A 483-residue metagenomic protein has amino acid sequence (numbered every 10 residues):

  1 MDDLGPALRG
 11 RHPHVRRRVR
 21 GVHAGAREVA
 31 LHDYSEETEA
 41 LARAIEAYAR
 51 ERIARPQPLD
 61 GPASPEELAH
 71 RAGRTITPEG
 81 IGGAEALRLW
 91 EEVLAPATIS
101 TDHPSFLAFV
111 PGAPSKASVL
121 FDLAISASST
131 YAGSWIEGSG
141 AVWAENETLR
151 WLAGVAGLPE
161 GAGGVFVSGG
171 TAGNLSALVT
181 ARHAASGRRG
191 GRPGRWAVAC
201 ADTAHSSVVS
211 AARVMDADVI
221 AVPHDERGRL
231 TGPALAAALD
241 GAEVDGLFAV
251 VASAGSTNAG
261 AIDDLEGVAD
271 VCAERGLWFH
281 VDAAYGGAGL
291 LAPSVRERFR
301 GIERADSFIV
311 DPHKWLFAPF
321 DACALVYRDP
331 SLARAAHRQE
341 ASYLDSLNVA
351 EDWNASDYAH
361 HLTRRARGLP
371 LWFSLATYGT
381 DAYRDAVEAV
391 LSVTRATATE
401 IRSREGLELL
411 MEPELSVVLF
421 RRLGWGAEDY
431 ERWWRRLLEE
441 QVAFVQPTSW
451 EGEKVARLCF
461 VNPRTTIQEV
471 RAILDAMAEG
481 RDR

Functional and structural regions predicted by a protein language model:
M1-A24: Long, compositionally biased, helix-prone stretches
G21-G161, A443, T465, A476-M477: N-terminal entrance/gating region of PLP-dependent enzymes' catalytic architecture
L152-S176, V222-P223: Short loop-beta-helix segment that forms the pyridoxal 5′-phosphate
G173-R334: Conserved PLP-enzyme active-site core in the AAT-like
R300-E405: Active-site C-terminal subdomain of aminotransferase-like
E408-L437: Conserved PLP-binding catalytic core of the aspartate aminotransferase-like
E412, V417, E440-R457: Conserved PLP cofactor-binding pocket of PLP-dependent enzymes
W450-R483: PLP-dependent enzyme catalytic core of the Aspartate aminotransferase-like
